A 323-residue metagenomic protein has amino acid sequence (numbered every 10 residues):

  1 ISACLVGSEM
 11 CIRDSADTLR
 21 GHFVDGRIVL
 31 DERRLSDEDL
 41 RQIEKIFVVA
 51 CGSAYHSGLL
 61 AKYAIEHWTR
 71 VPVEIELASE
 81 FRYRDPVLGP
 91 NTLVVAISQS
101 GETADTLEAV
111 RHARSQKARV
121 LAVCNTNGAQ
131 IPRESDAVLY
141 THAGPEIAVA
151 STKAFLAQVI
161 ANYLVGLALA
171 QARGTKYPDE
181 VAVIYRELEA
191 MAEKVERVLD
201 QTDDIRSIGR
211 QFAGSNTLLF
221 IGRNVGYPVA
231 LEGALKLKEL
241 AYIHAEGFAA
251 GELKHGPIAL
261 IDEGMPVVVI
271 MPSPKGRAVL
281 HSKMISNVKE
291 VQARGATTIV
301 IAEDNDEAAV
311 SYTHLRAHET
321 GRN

Functional and structural regions predicted by a protein language model:
I1-G7, H314-A317, G321-N323: Single conserved hydrophobic/aromatic residue that forms the stacking wall/gate of nucleotide- or nucleobase-binding
A3, R41-A190, M271-A278, S282-Y312: Glycine-rich phosphate-binding loops that contact phosphosugars or nucleotide phosphates
R13, D17-F47, Q116, N127 (+1 more regions): Active-site phosphate/pyrophosphate-binding segments
C51-S53, L59, E102, R223-V225 (+3 more regions): Gly/Ser/Thr-rich helix-start
H56, H244, H255, H314 (+1 more regions): Histidine-centered active-site/metal-ligand motif
